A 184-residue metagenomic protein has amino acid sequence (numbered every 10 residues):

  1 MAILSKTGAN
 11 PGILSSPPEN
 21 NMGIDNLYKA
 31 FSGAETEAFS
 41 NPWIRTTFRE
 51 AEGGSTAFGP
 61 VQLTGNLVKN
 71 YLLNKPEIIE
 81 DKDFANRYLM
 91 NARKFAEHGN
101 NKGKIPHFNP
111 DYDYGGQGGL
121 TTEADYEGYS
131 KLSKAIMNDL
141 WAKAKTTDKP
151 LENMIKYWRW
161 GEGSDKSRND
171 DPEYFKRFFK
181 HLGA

Functional and structural regions predicted by a protein language model:
A2-G54, N66-A184: Non-catalytic cell-wall polysaccharide-engagement segments
L63: N-terminal carbohydrate-binding/catalytic regions of secreted carbohydrate-active enzymes
